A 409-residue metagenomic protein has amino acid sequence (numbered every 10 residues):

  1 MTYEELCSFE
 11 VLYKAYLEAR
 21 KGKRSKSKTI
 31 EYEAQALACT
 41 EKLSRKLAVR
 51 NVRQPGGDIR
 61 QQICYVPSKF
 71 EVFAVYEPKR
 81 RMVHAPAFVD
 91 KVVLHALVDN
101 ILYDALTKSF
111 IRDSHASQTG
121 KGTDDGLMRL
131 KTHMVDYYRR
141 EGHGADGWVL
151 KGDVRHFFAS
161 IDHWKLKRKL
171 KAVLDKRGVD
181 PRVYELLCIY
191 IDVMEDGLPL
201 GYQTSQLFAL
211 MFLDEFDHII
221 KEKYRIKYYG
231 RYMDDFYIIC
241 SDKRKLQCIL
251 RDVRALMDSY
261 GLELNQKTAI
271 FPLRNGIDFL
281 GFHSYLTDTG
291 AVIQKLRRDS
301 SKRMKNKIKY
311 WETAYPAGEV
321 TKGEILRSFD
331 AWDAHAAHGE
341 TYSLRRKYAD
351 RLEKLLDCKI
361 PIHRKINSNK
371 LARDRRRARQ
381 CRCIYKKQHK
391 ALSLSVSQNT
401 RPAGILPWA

Functional and structural regions predicted by a protein language model:
M1-L166, A409: Conserved two-metal-ion catalytic palm core of "right-hand" nucleic acid polymerases, unifying RNA-dependent RNA
R50-G56, I226-M233, R303-P316: Short, conserved aromatic-histidine micro-motifs
I59, H133-M233, I238-D252, F271 (+1 more regions): Conserved polymerase palm-domain catalytic core
S68-F70, G230-D234, Q266-K267, T400: Short Gly/Ser/Thr- and Asp/Glu-enriched loop/turn motifs at secondary-structure junctions
P86, H95, Y190-M194, Q247-C248 (+4 more regions): Right-hand nucleic-acid polymerase module
A116-D125, Y237-C240, F271-G276: Beta-rich nucleic-acid/ligand-interaction surfaces
R254-L262: A common structural junction motif
